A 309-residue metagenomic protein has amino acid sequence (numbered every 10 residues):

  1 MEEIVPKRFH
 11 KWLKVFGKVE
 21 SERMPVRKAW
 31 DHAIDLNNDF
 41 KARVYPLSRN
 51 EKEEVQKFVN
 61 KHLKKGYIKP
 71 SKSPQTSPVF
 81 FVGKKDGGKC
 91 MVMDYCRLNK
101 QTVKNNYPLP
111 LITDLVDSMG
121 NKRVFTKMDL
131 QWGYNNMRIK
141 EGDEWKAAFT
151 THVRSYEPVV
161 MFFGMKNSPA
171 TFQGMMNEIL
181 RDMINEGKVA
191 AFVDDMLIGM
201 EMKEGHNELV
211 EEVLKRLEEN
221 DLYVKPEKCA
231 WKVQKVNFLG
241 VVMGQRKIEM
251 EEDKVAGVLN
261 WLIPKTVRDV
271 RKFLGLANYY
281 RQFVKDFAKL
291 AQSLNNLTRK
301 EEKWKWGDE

Functional and structural regions predicted by a protein language model:
M1-Y107, G187-E201, G240, F287-D308: Reverse-transcribing Pol proteins
I4-K11, E54-F58, D114, T171-E178 (+6 more regions): Acidic, Ser/Thr-rich intrinsically disordered and amphipathic helical segments
W12, I34, V55, H62 (+15 more regions): Mobile genetic element proteins and their domesticated derivatives, centered on retroelements and DNA transposons
K14-K41, V82-C90, Y107, M119 (+6 more regions): Reverse-transcriptase-like RNA-dependent polymerase core
K69-P70, K127, V224, M250: Short beta-strand "wing" residues that participate in macromolecule-binding interfaces
S71, V79-G87, L111-V124, N260: A short acidic-Thr-Gly-centered motif at the start of a beta-strand
F192, E218, E227-E309: C-terminal reverse transcriptase regions that engage the nucleic-acid substrate
